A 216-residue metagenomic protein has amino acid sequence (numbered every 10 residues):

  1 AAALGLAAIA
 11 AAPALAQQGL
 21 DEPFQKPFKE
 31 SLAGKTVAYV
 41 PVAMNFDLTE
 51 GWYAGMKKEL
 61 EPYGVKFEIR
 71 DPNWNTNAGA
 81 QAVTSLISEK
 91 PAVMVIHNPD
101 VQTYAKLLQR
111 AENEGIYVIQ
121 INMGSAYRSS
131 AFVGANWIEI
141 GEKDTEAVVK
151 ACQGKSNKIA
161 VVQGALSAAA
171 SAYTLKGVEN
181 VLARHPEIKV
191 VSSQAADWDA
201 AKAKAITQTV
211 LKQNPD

Functional and structural regions predicted by a protein language model:
A1-L15: Gram-negative bacterial Sec-dependent N-terminal signal peptides
L15-D216: A residue-level marker of the well-folded mature domains of exported/periplasmic proteins
